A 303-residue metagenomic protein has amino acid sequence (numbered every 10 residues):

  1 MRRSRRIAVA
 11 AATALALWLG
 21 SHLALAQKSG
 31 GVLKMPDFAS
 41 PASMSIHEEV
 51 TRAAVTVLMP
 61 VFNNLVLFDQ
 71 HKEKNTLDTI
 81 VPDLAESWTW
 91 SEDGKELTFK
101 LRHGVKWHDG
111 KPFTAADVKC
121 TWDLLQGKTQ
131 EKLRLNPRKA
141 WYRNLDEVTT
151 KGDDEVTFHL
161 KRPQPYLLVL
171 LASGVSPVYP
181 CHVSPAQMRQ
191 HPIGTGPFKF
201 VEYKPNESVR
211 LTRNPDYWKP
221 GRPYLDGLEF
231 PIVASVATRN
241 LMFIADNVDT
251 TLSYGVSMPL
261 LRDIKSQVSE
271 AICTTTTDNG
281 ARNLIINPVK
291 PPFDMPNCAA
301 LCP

Functional and structural regions predicted by a protein language model:
A10-G20: Bacterial N-terminal signal peptides
K28, K100, K119, N136-C181: Surface-exposed binding/hinge segments that line and control ligand-binding clefts or catalytic entry sites
K34, T114-T121, D153-H159, G196-P197 (+3 more regions): Alpha-helical secondary-structure segments
P36-E92, D123, H191-I193: N-terminal lobe/hinge region of extracytoplasmic solute-binding protein
S40-L58, L77, L84, K111 (+4 more regions): A structural "hinge/loop" feature
V66-N75, Q164, V169-E229: Gly/Pro-rich hinge or "lid" segments in bacterial periplasmic/extracellular proteins
E86-E131, T157, R239-M242: Aromatic- and charge-enriched surface segment that lines or borders ligand/interaction sites
K132-R134, V148, V201-T212, E229-P296: Extracellular/periplasmic solute-recognition and catalytic clefts
